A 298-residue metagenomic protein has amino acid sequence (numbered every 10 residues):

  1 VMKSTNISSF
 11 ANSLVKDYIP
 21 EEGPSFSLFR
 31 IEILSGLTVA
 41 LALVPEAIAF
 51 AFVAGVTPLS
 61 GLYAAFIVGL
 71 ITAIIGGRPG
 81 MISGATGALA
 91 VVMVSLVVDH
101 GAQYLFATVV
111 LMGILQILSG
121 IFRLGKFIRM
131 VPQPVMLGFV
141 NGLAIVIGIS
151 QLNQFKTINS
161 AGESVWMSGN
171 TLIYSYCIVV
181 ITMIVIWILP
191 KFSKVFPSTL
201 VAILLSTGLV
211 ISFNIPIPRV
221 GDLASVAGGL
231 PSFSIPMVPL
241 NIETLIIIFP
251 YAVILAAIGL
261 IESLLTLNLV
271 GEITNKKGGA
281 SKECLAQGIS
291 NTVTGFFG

Functional and structural regions predicted by a protein language model:
M2-F297: Transmembrane helical cores of multi-pass ion-transport proteins
